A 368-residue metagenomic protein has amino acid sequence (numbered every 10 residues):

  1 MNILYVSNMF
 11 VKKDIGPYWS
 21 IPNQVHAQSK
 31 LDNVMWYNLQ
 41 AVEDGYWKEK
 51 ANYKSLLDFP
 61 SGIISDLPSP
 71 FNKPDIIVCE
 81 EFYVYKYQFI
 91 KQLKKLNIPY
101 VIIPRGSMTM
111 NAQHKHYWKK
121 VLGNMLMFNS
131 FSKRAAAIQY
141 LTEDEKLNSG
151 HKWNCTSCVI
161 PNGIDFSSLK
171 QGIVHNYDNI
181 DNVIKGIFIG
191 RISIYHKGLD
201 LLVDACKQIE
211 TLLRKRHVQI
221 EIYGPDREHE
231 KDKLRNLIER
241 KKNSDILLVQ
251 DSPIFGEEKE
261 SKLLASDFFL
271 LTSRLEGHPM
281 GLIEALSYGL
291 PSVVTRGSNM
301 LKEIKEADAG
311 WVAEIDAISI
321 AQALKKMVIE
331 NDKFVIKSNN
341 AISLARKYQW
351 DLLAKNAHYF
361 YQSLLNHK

Functional and structural regions predicted by a protein language model:
L4-V6, Q139, D178-K197, V203-K207 (+1 more regions): Conserved donor-binding/catalytic core segment of Leloir-type glycosyltransferases
Y37-V42, I189, Q219-L234: Glycosyltransferase donor-sugar binding loop
K120-I138, H151-K152: Membrane-proximal helix-turn-helix segments that form the acceptor-binding/catalytic region of lipid-linked
D144, G163: Carbohydrate-associated surface elements
G224, D232-I254: Nucleotide-activated donor-binding/catalytic signature segment of Leloir-type glycosyltransferases, i.e., the conserved
R274: Aromatic "clamp/platform" in nucleotide-sugar-dependent glycosyltransferases that forms part of the donor/acceptor
P291-T295: Short hydrophobic beta-strand element within catalytic cores of glycosyltransferases and related nucleotide-activated
E306, G310-I318, K326-D332: Conserved acidic donor-binding segment of nucleotide-sugar-dependent glycosyltransferases
